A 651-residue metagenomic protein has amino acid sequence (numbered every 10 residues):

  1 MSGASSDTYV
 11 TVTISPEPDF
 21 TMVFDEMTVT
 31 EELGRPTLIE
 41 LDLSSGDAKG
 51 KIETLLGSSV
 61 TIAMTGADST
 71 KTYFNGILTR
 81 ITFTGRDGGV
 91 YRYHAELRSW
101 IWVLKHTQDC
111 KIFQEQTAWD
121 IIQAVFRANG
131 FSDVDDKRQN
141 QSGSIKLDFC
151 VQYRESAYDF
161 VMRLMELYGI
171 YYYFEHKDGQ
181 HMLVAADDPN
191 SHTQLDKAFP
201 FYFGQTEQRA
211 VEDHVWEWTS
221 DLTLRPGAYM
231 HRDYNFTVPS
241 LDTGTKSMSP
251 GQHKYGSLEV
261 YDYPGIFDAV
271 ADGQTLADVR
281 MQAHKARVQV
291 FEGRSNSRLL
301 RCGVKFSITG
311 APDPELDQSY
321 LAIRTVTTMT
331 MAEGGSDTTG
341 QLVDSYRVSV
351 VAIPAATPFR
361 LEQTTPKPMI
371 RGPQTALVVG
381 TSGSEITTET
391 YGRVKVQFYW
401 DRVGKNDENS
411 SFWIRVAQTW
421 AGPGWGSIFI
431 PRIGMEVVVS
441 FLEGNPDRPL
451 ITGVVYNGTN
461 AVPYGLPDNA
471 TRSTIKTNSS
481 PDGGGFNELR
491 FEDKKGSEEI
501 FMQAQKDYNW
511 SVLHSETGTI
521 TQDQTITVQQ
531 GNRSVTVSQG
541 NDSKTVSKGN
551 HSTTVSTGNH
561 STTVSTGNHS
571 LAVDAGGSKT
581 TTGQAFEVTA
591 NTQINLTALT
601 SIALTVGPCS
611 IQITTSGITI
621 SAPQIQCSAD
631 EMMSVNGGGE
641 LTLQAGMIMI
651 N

Functional and structural regions predicted by a protein language model:
M1-K111, L167, V288: Assembly/oligomerization scaffold segments
E40-G50, K285-N296, Q363, W420-G426: Short alpha-helix capping/helix-loop boundary micro-motifs
T54-L55, L300, P431: Short, well-ordered loop/turn sites that connect or cap secondary structure elements
D68-G76, P314-I323, A332, G444-V454: Short, Lys/Arg- and Gly-enriched loop/turn segments at beta-strand edges
T82-L97, L183, T328-V350, I386-Y391 (+1 more regions): Short, solvent-exposed secondary-structure boundary/capping segments
D87, T117-D120, A124-V134, Q141-S142 (+1 more regions): Extended, domain-scale alpha-helical bundle/helix-rich regions
R98-W100, E115-K137, Y261-T275, T381-S384 (+2 more regions): Glycine-rich, acidic and aromatic/proline-enriched surface loops and short helix-turn segments that act as binding
V184-A185, I370-S621, I625-S628, M633-N636: Structural signature for extended repeat/solenoid scaffolds and their inter-repeat hinge/linker regions, spanning
